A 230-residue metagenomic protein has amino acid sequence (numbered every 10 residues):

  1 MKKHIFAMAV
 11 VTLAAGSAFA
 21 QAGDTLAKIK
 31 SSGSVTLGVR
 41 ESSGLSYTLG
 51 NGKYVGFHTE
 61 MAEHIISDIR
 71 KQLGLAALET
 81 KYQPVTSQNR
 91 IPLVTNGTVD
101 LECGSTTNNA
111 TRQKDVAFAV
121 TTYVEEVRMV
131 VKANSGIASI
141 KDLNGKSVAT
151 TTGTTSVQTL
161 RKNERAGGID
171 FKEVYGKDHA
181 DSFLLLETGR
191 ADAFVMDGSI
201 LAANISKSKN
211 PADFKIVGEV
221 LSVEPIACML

Functional and structural regions predicted by a protein language model:
M1-A7: Bacterial N-terminal signal peptides that target proteins for export
G16-A22: Sec/Tat signal peptide C-region and signal peptidase I cleavage site
A22-E102: Extracytoplasmic small-molecule ligand-binding "clamshell" domains of the periplasmic binding protein/Venus flytrap
T36, E41-G44, Y54-K71, T107 (+2 more regions): Bilobed "Venus flytrap"/periplasmic-binding protein-like clamshell domains and structurally analogous long
G38, T95, D100-S105, D192-D197 (+1 more regions): Paired acidic/hydrophobic, glycine-rich loop segments that form the ligand-binding mouth/hinge of periplasmic-binding
E41, Y123-V131, G198-S199, S206-L230: Periplasmic-binding protein-like
M61-A62, N89-L93, S182-L185, A191 (+1 more regions): Short, hydrophobic alpha-helical packing/hinge segments within bilobed ligand-binding/sensory domains
E63, S67, L75-D142, V220: Acidic, polar ligand-binding/catalytic clefts
